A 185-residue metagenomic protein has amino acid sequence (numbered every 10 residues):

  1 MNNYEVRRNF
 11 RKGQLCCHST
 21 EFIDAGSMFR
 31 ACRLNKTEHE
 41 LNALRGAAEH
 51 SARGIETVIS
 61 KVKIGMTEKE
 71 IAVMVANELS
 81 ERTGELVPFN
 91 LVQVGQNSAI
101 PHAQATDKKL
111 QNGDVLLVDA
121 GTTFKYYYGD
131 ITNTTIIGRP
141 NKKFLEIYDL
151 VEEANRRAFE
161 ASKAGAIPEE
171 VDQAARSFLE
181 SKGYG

Functional and structural regions predicted by a protein language model:
M1-G185: Active-site neighborhoods and metal-handling regions in enzymes and metal-associated proteins
